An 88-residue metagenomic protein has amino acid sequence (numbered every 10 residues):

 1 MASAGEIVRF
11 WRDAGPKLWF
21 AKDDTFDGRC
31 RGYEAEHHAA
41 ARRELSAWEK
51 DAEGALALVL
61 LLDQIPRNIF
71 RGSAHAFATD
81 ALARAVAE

Functional and structural regions predicted by a protein language model:
M1-L56, L61-G72, F77-E88: Intrinsically disordered, low-complexity activation-like regions
